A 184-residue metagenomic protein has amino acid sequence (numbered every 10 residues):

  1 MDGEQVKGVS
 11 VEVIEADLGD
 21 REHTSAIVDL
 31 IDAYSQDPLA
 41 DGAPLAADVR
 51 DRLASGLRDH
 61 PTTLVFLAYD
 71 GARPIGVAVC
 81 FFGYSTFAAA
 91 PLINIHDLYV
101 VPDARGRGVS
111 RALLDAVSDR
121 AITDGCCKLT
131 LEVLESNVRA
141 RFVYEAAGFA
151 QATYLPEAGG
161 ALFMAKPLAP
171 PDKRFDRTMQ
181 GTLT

Functional and structural regions predicted by a protein language model:
M1-S25, D29, Q36, P170-T184: Conserved N-terminal entry element of GNAT/NAT acetyltransferase domains
G8, E12, G125-T184: C-terminal "cap" of GNAT-fold acetyltransferases
I27-S35, V49-A54: Hydrophobic alpha-helical core bundles mediating ligand binding, dimerization, or RNAP-core interactions
A43-V65: Active-site rim helix/loop that mediates acceptor-substrate recognition in acyltransferases
V65-L67, R73-F82, N94, Y99: Conserved beta-strand in the GNAT
R73, G83-I95, R105, G125-C127 (+1 more regions): A conserved beta-turn-beta hairpin within the catalytic core of GNAT-like acetyltransferases that forms part
V100, G106-D119, F142-A146: Conserved acetyl-CoA-binding loop-helix of GNAT-fold acetyltransferases
